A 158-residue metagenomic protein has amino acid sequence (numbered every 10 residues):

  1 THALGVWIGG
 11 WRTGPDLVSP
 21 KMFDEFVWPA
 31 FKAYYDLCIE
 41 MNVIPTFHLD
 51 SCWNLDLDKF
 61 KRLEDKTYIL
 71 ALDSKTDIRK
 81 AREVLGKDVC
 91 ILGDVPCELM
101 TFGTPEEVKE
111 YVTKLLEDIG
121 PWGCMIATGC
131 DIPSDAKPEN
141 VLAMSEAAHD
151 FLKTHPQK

Functional and structural regions predicted by a protein language model:
T1-K158: Active-site loop segments of alpha/beta catalytic cores
